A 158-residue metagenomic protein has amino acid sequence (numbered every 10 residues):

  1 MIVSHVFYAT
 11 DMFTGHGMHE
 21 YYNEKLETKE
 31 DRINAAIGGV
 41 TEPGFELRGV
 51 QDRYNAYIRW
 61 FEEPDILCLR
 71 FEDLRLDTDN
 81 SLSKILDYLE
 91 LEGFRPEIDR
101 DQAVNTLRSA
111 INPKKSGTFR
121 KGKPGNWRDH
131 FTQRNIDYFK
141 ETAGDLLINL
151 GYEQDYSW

Functional and structural regions predicted by a protein language model:
M1-R100, V104, S109, P113-T118: PAPS-dependent sulfotransferase catalytic domain
H19-Y21, R53, K121, N126-D129 (+1 more regions): Intrinsically disordered, low-complexity, compositionally biased regions/tails
L89, E141, L150-G151: Non-catalytic cap/lid and distal C-terminal segments of serine-dependent acyl enzymes
R100-L147: PAPS-dependent sulfotransferase catalytic core
G151-W158: Short linear, low-complexity motifs centered on an aromatic residue
